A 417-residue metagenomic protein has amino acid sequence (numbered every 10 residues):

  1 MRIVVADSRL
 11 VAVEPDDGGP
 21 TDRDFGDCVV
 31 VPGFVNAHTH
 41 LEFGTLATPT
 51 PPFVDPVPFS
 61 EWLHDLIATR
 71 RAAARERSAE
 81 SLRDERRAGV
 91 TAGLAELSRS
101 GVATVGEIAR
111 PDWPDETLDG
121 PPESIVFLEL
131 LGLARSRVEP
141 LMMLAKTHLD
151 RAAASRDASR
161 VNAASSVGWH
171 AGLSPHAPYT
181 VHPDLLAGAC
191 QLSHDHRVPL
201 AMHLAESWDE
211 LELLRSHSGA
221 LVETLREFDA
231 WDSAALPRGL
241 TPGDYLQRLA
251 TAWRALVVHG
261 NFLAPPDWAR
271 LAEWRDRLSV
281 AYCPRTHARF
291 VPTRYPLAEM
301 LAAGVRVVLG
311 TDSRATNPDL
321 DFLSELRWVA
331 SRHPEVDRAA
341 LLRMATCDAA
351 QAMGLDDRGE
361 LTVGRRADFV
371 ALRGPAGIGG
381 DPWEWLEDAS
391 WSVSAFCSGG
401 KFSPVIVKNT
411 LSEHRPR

Functional and structural regions predicted by a protein language model:
M1-V31: Histidine-rich, glycine-flanked metal-binding segment
V29, T45-G120, L141-S166: Alpha-helical scaffold segments that flank or form the walls of functional sites
G33-G44, P199-W208: Histidine-centered catalytic micro-motifs
V35, S60, T104, E123-I125 (+5 more regions): Structural preference for beta-strand elements that scaffold enzyme active sites
T45-R87, I125-L131, S207-W253, W274-R277 (+2 more regions): Active-site gating loops and adjacent loop-to-helix segments of metal-dependent hydrolytic enzymes
P114-R254: Metal-coordinating catalytic core of metallo-dependent amide/deamination hydrolases
V222-E223, F228, R248-L249, C283 (+1 more regions): His/Asp/Glu-enriched, well-ordered alpha-helical/loop segment that forms or immediately abuts the divalent-metal
V363-R417: C-terminal cap of metal-dependent C-N hydrolases
